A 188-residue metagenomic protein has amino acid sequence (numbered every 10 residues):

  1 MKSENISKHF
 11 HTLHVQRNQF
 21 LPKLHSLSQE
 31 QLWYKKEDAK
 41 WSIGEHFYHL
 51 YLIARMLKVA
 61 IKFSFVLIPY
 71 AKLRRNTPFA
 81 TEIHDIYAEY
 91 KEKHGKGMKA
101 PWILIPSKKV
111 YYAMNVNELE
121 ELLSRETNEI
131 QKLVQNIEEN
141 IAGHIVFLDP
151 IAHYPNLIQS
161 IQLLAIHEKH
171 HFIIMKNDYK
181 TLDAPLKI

Functional and structural regions predicted by a protein language model:
M1-K40: An N-terminal domain-cap segment
K2-I6, Y112, H153-L157: A short, mixed-charge helix-start or loop-turn motif at secondary-structure junctions
I6, F10-L13, I43, L119-L123 (+1 more regions): Hydrophobic packing residues in well-ordered alpha-helices of helical domains and bundles
H14-V15, S124, H153-Y154: Short hydrophobic/aromatic segments of transmembrane alpha-helices and their interfaces
K23, F79-I141: Acidic/histidine-rich alpha-helical segments that form the ligand environment of transition-metal centers
Q31, I103-Y111, F147-I151: A short small-residue
Y34-E89, N128-E129, Q135-I188: Short, contiguous alpha-helical
